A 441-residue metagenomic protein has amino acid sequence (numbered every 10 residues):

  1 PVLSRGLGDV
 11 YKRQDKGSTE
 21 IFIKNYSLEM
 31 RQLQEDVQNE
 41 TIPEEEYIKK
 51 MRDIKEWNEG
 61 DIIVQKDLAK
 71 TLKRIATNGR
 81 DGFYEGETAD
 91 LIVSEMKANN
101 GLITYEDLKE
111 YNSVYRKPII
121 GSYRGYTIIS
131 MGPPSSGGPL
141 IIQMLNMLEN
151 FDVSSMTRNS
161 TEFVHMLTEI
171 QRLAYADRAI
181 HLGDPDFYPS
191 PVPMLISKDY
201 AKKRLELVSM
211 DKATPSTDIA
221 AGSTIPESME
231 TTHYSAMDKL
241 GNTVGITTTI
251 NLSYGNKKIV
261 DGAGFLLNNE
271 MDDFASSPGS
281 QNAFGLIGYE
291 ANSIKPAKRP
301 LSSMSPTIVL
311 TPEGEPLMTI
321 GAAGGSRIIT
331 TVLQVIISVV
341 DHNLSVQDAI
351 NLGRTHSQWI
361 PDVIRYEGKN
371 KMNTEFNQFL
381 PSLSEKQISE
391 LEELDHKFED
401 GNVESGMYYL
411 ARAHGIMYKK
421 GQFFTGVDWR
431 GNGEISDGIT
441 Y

Functional and structural regions predicted by a protein language model:
P1-Y11: Single conserved hydrophobic/aromatic residue that forms the stacking wall/gate of nucleotide- or nucleobase-binding
D9-P133, A213-S216, G222-P226, Y234-A236: Accessory "access/gating" subregions that flank catalytic or transport cores
N78, G82-E85, D90, N146 (+1 more regions): Alpha-helical support elements that line or immediately flank enzyme active sites and cofactor-binding pockets
L102-T104, T243-P312, H342, V346-Q347: Active-site rim segments in enzyme catalytic domains, especially the processed small/beta chain of N-terminal
V114-Y115, S228-T231, S253, S302-M304: Short, small/polar residue-rich loop motifs at catalytic or cofactor-binding pockets
I129-G138, S235, T247-K258, A322-I329: Glycine-rich phosphate/pyrophosphate-binding beta-alpha loops
F151-T249, I259, A263, P278-G279 (+3 more regions): Internal maturation/activation junctions in enzymes
K298-R299, V332-L333, D341-Y408: Extended C-terminal subregions enriched in glycine
